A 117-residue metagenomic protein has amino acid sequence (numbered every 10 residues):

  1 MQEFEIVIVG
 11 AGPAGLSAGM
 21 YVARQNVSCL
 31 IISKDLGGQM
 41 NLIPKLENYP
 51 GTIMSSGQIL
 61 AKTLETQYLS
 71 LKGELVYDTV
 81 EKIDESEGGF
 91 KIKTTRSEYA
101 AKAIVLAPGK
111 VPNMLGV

Functional and structural regions predicted by a protein language model:
M1-V9, G37, L75-V117: FAD-binding core/adjacent interface of flavoenzyme oxidoreductases
F4-L71: Beta1-alpha1 glycine-rich phosphate/pyrophosphate-binding loop at the start of Rossmann-like nucleotide-binding domains
